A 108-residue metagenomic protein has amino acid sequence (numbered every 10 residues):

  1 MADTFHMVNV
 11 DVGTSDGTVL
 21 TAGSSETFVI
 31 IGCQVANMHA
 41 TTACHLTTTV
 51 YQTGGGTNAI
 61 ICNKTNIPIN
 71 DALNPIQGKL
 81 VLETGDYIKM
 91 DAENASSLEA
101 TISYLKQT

Functional and structural regions predicted by a protein language model:
M1-G32, G54, D91-T108: C-terminal interaction-tip segments
H6-V10, G17-T18, F28, T48 (+3 more regions): Residue-level marker of intrinsically disordered, low-complexity segments enriched for small/polar residues
M38-A40: Short, acidic/polar linear motifs in exposed loop/turn regions
L46-T48, A100: Short beta-strand elements bearing conserved aromatic residues within extracellular beta-rich modules
T49-T53: Predominantly extracellular/luminal cell-surface or secreted proteins
G54-Y87: Intrinsically disordered, low-complexity Pro/Gly/Ser/Thr-rich segments with frequent PxxP/GP/PP motifs and embedded
